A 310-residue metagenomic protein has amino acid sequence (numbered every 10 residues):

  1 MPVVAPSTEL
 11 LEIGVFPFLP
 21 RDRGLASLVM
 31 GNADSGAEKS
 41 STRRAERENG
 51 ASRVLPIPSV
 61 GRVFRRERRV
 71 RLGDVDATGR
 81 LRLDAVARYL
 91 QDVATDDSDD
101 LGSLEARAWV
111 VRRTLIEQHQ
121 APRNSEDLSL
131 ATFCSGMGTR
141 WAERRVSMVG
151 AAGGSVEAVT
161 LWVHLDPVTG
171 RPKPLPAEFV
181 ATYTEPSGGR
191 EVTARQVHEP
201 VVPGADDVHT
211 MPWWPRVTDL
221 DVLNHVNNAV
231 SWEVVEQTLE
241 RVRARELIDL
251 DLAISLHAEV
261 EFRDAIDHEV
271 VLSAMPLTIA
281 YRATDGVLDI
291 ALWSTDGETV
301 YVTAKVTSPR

Functional and structural regions predicted by a protein language model:
P2-E12, F16: Extreme N-terminal basic, low-complexity initiation segments that serve as generic localization/processing leaders
L10-L11, L19, L25-L28: Leucine-biased recognition of intrinsically disordered, low-complexity hydrophobic segments
F16-L19, S41: Extended rod-forming repeat segments used as scaffolds/tethers
N32, G36-R112, V159-H257: Hot-dog-fold acyl-thioester-processing enzymes
N32, T42-R53, G61, L115-H198 (+2 more regions): HotDog/MaoC-like acyl-thioester-processing domains
P203, L223, V260-A274: Short, active-site-adjacent segments that bind or coordinate small-molecule cofactors and metal centers
R241-I254, D267-G286: Intrinsically disordered, low-complexity coil segments
